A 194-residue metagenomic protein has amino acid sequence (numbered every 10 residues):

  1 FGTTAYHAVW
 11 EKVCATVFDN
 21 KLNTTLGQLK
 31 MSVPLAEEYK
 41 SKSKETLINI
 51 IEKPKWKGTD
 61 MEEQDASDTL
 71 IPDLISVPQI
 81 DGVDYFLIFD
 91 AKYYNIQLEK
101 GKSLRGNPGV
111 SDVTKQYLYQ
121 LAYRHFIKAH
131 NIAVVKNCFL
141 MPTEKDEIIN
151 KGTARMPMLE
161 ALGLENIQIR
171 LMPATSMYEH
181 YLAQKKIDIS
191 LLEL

Functional and structural regions predicted by a protein language model:
G2-L194: Catalytic core segments in nucleotide and nucleic-acid processing enzymes
